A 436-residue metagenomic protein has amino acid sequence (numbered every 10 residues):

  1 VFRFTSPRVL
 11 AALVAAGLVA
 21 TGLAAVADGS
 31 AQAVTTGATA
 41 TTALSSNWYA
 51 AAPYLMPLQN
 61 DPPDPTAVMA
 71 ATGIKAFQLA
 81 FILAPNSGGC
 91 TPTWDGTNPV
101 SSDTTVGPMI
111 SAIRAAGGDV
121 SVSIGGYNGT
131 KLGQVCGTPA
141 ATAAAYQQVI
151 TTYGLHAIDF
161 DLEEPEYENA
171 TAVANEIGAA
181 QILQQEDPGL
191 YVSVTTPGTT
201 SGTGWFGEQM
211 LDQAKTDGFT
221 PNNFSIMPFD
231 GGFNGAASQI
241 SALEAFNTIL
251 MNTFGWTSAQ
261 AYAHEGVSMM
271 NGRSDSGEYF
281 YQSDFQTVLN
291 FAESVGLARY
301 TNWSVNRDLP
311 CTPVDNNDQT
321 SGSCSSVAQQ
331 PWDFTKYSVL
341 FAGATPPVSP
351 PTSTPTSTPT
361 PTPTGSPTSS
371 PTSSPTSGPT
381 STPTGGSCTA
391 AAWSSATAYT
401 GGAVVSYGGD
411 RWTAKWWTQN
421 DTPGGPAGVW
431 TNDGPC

Functional and structural regions predicted by a protein language model:
V1-V34, T368, T376: Secretory targeting and sorting signals
V34-I226, D230-F254, Q260-G266, G272-D284 (+3 more regions): Chitinase-like catalytic core of GlcNAc-active glycosidases
L58-Q59, I82-P85, Y127, G272 (+4 more regions): Acidic glycine-/aspartate-rich tracts in secreted/extracellular proteins
G266-M269, R299-S304: Conserved active-site loop/cleft motifs that coordinate metal ions or position small ligands
Q282-R299: Short, low-complexity, polybasic intrinsically disordered segments
D308, P313-G365, G428-C436: A recurrent domain-boundary module in secreted/ectodomain proteins
T360-C436: Tryptophan-rich substrate-binding surfaces of secreted polymer-degrading and adhesive proteins
